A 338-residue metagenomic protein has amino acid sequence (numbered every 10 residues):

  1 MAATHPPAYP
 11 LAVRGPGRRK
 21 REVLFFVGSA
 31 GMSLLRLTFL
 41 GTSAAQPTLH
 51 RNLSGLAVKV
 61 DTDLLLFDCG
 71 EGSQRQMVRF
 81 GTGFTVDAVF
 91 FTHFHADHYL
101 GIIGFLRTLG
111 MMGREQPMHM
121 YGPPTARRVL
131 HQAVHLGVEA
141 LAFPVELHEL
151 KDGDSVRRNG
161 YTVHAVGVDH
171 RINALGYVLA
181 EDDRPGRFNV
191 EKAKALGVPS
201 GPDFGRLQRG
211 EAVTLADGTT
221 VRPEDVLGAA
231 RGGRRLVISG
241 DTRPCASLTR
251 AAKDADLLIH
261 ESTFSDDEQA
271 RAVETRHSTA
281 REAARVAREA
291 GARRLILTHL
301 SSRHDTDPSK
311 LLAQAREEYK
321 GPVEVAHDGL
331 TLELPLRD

Functional and structural regions predicted by a protein language model:
A3, G15-G17, G28-G31: Residue-identity detector for glycine
F25, L150-L297, P308-A313, E317 (+1 more regions): Metal-dependent phosphodiesterase/nuclease catalytic metal-binding core
M32-T82, P117, Y177-L179, G186 (+2 more regions): Conserved beta-strand hairpin/beta-sheet module of binuclear metal-dependent hydrolase folds, prominently
F67-G70, V86-F94, P123, V237-T242 (+3 more regions): Active-site neighborhood of phospho(di)ester-bond hydrolases with catalytic His/Asp-centered motifs
E71-Y121, E149: Active-site metal-binding motif and surrounding structural segment of the metallo-beta-lactamase
G101-L109, A133, D305-A315: Metal-dependent catalytic neighborhoods of phosphoester/phosphodiester hydrolases
R114-K151, R303: Active-site neighborhood of divalent metal-dependent phosphoester bond hydrolases
R114-M118, A290-R294, G321: A short helix->loop->beta-strand "cap" motif at the edges of active sites that frequently abuts
